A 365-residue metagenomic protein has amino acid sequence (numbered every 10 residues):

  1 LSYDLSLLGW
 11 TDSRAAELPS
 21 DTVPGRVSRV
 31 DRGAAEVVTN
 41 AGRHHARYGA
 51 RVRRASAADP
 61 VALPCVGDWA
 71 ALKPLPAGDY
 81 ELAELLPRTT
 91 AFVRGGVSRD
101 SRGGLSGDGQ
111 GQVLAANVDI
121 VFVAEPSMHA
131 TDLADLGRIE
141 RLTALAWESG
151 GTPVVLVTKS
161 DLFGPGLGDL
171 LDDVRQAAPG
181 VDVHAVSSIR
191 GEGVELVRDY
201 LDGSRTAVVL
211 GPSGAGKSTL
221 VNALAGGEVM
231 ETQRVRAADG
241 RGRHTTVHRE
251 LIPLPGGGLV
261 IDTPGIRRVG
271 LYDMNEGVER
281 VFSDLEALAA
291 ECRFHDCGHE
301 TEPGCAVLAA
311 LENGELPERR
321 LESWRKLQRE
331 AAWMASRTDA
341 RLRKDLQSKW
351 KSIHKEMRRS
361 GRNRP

Functional and structural regions predicted by a protein language model:
L1-Y3, L18-D21, R51, A55-G78 (+4 more regions): Helix-rich effector regions associated with P-loop NTPase G domains
R26-D31, P74, E84: A residue-level detector for short acidic-glycine micro-motifs
G33-V37: Short aromatic-glycine-enriched beta-strand elements
R43-V52, E81: A short macromolecule-binding patch
P74-Y80, M128-H129, S213: Short, charged beta-turn/beta-strand-edge "cap" motif at the junction between a beta-strand and an adjacent loop
G137-E148, T152: Histidine-anchored nucleotide/phosphate-binding helix
T152, K159-A215: Canonical P-loop GTPase G-domain recognition
K217-Q233: A conserved segment at the C-terminal end of the G1
